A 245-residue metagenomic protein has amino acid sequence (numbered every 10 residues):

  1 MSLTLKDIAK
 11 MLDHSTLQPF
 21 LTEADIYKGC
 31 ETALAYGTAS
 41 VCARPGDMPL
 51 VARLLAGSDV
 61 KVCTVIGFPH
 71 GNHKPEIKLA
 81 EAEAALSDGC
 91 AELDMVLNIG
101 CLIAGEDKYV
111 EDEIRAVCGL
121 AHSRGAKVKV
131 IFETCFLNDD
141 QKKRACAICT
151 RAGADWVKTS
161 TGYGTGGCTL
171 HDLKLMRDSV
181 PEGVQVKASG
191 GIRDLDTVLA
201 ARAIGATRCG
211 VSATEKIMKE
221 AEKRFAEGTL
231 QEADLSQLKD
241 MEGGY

Functional and structural regions predicted by a protein language model:
M1-S2, K6, K10-G46: An N-cap/entry alpha-helix motif that binds or orients negatively charged groups
D7-E23, C63-L79, G100-E106, K129-Q141 (+1 more regions): Active-site mouth loops of central-metabolism enzymes
M11, S40, D59-C63, E92-D94 (+4 more regions): Structural preference for beta-strand elements that scaffold enzyme active sites
D13, V51, A85, V130 (+3 more regions): Conserved, mostly hydrophobic/aromatic
A35-E92: Active-site cofactor/substrate anionic-group-binding motifs, chiefly glycine- and Lys/Arg-rich phosphate-binding loops
T64-F68, S87-L102, R151-T169, A188-G228 (+1 more regions): Glycine-rich phosphate-binding active-site loops on the catalytic face of alpha/beta enzymes
H73-A84, L137-I148, H171, L175-D178 (+3 more regions): Catalytic cores of alpha/beta
A82, E92-A154, T229-Y245: Conserved anion-binding
